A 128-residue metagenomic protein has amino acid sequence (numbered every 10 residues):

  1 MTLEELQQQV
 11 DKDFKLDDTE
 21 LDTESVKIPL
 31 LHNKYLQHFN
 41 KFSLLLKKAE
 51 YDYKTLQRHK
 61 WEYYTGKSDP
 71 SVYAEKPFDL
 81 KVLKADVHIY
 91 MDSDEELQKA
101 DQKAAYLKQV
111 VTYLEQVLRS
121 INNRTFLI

Functional and structural regions predicted by a protein language model:
L6, V10, L21, Q57-K60 (+2 more regions): Generic structural signal of hydrophobic/aromatic residues within well-ordered alpha-helices of folded domains
Q7-N40: Short, charge-rich amphipathic alpha-helices with coiled-coil/heptad character
F14, F39-F42, Y51, F78 (+1 more regions): Phenylalanine-focused residue identity feature
L30-K67: Short, well-structured hydrophobic secondary-structure segments
E50, K54-T55, D92-I128: Long amphipathic alpha-helical coiled-coil segments
K54-K99: Extended, amphipathic alpha-helical coiled-coil scaffold segments used for oligomerization/tethering in eukaryotic
